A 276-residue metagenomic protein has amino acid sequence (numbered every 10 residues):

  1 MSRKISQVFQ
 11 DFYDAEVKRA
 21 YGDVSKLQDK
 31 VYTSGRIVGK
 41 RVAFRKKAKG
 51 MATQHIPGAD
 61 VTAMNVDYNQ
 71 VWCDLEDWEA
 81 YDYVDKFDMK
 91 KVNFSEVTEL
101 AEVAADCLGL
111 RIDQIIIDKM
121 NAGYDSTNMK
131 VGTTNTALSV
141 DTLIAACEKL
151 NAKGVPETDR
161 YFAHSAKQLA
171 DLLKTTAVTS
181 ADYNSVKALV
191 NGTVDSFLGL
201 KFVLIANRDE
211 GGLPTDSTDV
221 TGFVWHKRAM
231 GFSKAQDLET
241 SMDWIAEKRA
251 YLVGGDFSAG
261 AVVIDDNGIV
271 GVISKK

Functional and structural regions predicted by a protein language model:
M1-C73, Q236, I269-S274: N-terminal "assembly arms/tails" that initiate or stabilize quaternary assembly in self-assembling proteins
V38, A43-K46, I144, L150-K234: Extended oligomerization regions of viral-like shell subunits
R41-A43, A48-K49, D60-T62, N69-F94 (+3 more regions): Structured, hydrophobic secondary-structure cores that serve as assembly/anchoring elements
R45, D74, Y83, A163 (+5 more regions): Residues in well-ordered beta-strands of folded domains
A52-H55, D171-K174, V262-I264: Short helix/loop capping segments that flank catalytic or ligand/cofactor-binding pockets
F87-K153, V272-K276: Alpha-helical scaffold segments that mediate packing/assembly in large oligomeric complexes
S233-M242: A conserved acidic, glycine/proline-rich C-terminal tail/linker
S241-K276: Extended, compositionally biased alpha-helical segments that mediate assembly or anchoring
